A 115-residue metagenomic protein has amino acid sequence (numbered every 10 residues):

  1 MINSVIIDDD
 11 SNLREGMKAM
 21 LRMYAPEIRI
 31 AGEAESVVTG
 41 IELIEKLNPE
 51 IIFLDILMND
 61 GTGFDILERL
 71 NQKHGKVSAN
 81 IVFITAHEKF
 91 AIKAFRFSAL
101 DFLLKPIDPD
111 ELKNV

Functional and structural regions predicted by a protein language model:
M1-N3: Non-catalytic signal-transmission and effector/linker regions of two-component phosphorelay proteins
V5, R29-G32, D101: Structural signal for short hydrophobic segments within the conserved structured cores of catalytic domains across
I7-D8, A34, I52: Conserved sequence signature across two-component system core domains
D8, A31, I81-V82: Residue-level marker of alpha-helix boundaries and capping positions
S11-G32: Two-component/phosphorelay signaling modules centered on CheY-like receiver
M17, A34, A91-A94: Generic structural signal for conserved hydrophobic packing positions in ordered secondary structure
A31-G40: Conserved Asp/Asn-Gly motif in the active-site loop of CheY-like receiver
I41-V115: CheY-like receiver
